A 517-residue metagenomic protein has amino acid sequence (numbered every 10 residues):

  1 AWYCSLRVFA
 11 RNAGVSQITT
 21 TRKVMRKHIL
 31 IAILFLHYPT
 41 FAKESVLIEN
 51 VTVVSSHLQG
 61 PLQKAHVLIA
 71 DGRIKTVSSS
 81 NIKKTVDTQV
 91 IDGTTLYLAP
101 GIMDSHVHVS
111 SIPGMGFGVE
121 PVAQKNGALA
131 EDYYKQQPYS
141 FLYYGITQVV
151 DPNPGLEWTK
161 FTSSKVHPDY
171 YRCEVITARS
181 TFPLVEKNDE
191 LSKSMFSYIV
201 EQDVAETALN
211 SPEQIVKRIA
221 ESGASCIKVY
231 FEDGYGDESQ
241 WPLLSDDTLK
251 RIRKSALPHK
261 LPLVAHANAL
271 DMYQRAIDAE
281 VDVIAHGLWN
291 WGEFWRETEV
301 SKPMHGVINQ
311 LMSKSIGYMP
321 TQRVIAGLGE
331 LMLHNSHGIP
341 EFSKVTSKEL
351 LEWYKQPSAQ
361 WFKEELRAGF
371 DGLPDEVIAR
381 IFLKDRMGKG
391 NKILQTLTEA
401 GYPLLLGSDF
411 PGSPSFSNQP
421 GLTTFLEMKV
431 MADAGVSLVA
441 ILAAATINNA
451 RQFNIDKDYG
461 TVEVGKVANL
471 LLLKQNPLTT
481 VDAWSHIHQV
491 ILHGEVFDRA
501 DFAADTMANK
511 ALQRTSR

Functional and structural regions predicted by a protein language model:
H28-H37: Sec-dependent N-terminal signal peptides
V53-H66, S78-S80, G388, Q419 (+2 more regions): Acidic, glycine-enriched loop/beta-strand segments at the rims of small-molecule binding/catalytic pockets
Q59-A99, D247, M507: Histidine-rich, glycine-flanked metal-binding segment
L96-S164, P183-N188, S194, N268 (+1 more regions): Metal-associated gating/positioning segment near the N- to mid-region
Y134-K160, H167-I176, A224-G234, L261-P262 (+3 more regions): Divalent metal-dependent hydrolysis catalytic cores, especially in the metallo-beta-lactamase
W158, V166-R275, R296-E297: Histidine/acidic-residue-rich, glycine-tolerant segments that coordinate divalent metal ions
T207, P212-D237, L244, I277 (+2 more regions): Active-site neighborhoods of metal-dependent hydrolases
